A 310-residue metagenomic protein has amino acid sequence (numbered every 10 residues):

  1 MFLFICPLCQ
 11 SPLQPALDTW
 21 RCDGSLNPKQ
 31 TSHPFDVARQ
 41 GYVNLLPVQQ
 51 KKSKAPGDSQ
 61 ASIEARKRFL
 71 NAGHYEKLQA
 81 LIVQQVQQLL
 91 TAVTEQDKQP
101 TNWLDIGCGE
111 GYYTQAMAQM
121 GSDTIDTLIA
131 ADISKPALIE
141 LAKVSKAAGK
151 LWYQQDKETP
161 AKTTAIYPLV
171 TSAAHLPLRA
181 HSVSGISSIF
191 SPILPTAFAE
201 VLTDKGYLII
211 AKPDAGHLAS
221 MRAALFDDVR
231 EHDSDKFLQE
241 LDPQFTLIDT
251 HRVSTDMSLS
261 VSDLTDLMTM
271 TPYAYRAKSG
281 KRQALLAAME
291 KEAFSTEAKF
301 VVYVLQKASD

Functional and structural regions predicted by a protein language model:
M1-A55: N-terminal auxiliary segments of SAM/dcSAM-dependent transferases
P12-Q14, K236-H251, P272-Q283: A SAM-dependent methyltransferase catalytic signature shared across enzymes that methylate proteins
K52, G57-L81, Q85: Class I SAM-dependent methyltransferase Rossmann-like catalytic core, especially the SAM/SAH-binding loop
N102-L104, E110-H175: Class I SAM-dependent methyltransferase SAM/SAH-binding core
A174-G185: A short acidic, Gly/Pro-enriched loop at the edge of an enzyme's catalytic core that lines a small-molecule cofactor
P195-I209: A short glycine-rich, Lys/Arg-flanked "PGG" loop and its adjoining helix->strand segment in the class I
Y207-K236: Conserved class I S-adenosyl-L-methionine
V253-D310: Conserved Class I S-adenosyl-L-methionine
